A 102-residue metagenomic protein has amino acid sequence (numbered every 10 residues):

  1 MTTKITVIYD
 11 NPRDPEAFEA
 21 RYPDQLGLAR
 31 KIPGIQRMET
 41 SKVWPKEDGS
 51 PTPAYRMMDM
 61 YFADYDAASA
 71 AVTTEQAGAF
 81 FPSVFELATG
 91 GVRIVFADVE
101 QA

Functional and structural regions predicted by a protein language model:
M1-A102: Macromolecular interaction modules
